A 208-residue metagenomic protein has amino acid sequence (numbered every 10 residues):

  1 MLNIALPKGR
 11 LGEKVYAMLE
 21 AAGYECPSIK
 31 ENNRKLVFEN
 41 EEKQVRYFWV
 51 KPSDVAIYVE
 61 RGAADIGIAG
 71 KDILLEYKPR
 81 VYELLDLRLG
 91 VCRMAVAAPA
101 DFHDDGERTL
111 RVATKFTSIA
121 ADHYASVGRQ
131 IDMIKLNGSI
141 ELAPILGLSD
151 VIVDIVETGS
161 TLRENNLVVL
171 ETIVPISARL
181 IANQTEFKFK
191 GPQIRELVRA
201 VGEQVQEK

Functional and structural regions predicted by a protein language model:
M1-K208: Domain-level signature for soluble enzymes in the chorismate/prephenate branch of the shikimate pathway
